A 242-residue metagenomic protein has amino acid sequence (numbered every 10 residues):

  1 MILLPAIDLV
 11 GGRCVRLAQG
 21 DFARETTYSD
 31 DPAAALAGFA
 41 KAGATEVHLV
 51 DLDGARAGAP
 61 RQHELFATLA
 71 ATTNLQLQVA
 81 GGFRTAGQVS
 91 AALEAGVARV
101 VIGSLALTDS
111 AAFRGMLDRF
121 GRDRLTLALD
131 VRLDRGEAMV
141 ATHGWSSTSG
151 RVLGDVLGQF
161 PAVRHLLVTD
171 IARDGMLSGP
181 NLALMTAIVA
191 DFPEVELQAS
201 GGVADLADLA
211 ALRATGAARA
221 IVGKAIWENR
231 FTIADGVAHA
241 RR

Functional and structural regions predicted by a protein language model:
I2-L9, V47-L49, L75-G81, V100-I102 (+4 more regions): Hydrophobic faces of well-ordered beta-strands that scaffold small-molecule active sites in alpha/beta enzyme cores
G12-V15, Q19-A23, L93, V97-D174: Conserved anion-binding
C14-P60: N-terminal beta-alpha supersecondary unit
Y28-F39, T85-S90, T148-Q159: Short, acidic/polar
E46-E64, S104, V168-L177: Glycine-rich, proline-tolerant flexible connector loops at the mouths of alpha/beta enzymes
P60-A67, S146-G154, S178-T186: Charged helix-capping and loop-helix junction motifs
T72-T73, L77-V100, A183-V222: Catalytic cores of alpha/beta
A112-F120, R213-T215, R219-R242: C-terminal helical cap(s) of enzyme catalytic domains, especially alpha/beta-barrels
